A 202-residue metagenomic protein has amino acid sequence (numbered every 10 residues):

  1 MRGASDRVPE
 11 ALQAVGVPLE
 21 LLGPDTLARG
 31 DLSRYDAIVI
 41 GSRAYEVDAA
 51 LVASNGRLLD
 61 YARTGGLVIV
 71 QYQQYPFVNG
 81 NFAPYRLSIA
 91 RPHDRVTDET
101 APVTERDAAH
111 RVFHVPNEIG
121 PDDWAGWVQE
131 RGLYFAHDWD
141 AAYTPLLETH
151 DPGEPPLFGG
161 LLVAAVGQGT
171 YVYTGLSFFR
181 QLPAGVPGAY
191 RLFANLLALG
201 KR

Functional and structural regions predicted by a protein language model:
M1-G41, Q71-P76, I89-T100, F158 (+2 more regions): Aromatic-Pro/Gly-enriched surface loop or interdomain linker that acts as a lid/target-recognition segment
A14-G16, T64, A141, G167: Short, structured coil segments at secondary-structure junctions
G30-S33, Y61-R63, A164-G167: Extracellular/periplasmic catalytic domains that process cell-envelope and extracellular macromolecules
R43-V128, P152, T174, V186-G188 (+1 more regions): A glycine-rich, often tryptophan-bearing local segment used as a flexible ligand/cofactor-contacting loop or short
E130-D140: Active-site Gly/Thr loop motif
Y134, P156-G167: Short, surface-exposed beta-strand/loop micro-motifs that present aromatic residues
D138-G160: Short, Gly/Ser/Thr-enriched beta-strand-loop segments that form substrate-interacting elements of hydrolase/peptidase
Q168-T174: Short hydrophobic-aromatic micro-motifs
